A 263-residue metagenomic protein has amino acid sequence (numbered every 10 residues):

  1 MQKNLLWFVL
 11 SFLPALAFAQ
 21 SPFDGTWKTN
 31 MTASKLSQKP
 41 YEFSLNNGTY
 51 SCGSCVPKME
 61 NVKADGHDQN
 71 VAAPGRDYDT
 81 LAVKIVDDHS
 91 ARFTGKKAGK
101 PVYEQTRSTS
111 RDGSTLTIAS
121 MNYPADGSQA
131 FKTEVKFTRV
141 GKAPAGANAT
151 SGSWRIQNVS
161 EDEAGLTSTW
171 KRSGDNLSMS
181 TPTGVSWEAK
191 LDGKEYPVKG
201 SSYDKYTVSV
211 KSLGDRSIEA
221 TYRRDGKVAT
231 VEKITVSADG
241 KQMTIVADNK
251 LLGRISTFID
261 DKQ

Functional and structural regions predicted by a protein language model:
M1-L5: Positively charged n-region of N-terminal signal peptides that target proteins for export
W7-L16: Bacterial N-terminal signal peptides
Q20-Q263: Hydrophobic small-molecule pocket/channel-lining residues, especially in calycin-type beta-barrels
